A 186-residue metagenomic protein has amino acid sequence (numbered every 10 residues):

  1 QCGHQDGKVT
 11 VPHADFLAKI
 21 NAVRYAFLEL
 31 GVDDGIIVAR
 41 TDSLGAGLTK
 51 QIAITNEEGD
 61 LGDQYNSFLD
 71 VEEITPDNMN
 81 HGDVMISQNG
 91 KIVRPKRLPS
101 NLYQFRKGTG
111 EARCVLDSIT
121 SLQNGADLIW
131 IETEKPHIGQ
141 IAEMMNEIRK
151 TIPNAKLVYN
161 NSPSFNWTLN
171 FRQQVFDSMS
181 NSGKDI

Functional and structural regions predicted by a protein language model:
Q1-I186: Alpha/beta enzyme core
